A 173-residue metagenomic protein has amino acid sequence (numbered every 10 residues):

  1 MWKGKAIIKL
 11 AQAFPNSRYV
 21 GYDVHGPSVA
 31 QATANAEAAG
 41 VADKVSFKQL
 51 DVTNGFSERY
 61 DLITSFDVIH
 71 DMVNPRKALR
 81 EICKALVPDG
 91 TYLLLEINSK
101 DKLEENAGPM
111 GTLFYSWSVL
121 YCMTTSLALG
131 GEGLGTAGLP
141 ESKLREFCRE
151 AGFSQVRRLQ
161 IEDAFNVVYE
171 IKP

Functional and structural regions predicted by a protein language model:
R18-D23: Conserved SAM-binding motif I beta-strand of class I
H25-P27: Conserved SAM/SAH-binding beta-strand->alpha-helix loop
A32-T33: Conserved SAM-binding loop
A39-V52: Conserved SAM-binding strand-loop segment of SAM-dependent methyltransferases
L50-I63: A short acidic, Gly/Pro-enriched loop at the edge of an enzyme's catalytic core that lines a small-molecule cofactor
D61-R76: A short SAM/SAH-binding and catalytic strip from SAM-dependent methyltransferases
R76-P88: A short glycine-rich, Lys/Arg-flanked "PGG" loop and its adjoining helix->strand segment in the class I
L95-A151, R157: C-terminal alpha-helical "lid/dimerization" subdomain adjacent to the S-adenosyl-L-methionine
